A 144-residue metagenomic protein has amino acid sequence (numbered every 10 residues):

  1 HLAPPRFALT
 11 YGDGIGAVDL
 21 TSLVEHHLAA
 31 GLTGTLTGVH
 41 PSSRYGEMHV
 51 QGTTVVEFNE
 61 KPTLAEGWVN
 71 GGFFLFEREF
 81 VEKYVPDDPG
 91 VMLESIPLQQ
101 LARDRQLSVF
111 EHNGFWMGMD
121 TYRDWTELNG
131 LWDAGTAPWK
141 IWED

Functional and structural regions predicted by a protein language model:
H1-R6: Active-site nucleotide-sugar/metal-binding loop of Leloir-type enzymes
F7-A8, I15, T21-L28, H40-S43 (+1 more regions): Catalytic-core segments of class I nucleotidyltransferases/pyrophosphorylases that form NMP-activated intermediates
T37: Extracellular glycan-interaction surfaces
E47-V50: Active-site and channel-lining beta-strand-loop segments that bind or position nucleotide-derived/phosphorylated
